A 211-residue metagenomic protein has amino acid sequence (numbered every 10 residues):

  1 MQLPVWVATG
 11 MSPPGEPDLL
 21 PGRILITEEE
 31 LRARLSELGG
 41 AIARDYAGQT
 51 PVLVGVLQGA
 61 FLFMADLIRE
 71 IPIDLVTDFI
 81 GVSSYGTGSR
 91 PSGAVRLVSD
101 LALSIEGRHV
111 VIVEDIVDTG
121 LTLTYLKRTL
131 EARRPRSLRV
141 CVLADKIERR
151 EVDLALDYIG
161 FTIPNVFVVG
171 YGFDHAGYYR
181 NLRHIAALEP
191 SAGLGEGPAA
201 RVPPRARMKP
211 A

Functional and structural regions predicted by a protein language model:
M1-A211: PRPP-associated nucleotide enzymes
